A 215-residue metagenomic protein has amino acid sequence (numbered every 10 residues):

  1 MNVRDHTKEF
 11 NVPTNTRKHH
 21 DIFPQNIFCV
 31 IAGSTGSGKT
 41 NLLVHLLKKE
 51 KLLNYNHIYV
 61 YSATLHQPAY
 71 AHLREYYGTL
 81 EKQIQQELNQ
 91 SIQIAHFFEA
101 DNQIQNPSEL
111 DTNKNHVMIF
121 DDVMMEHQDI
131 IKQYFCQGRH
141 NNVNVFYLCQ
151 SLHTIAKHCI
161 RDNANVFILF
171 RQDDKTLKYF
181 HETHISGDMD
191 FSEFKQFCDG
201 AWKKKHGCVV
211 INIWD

Functional and structural regions predicted by a protein language model:
D5-F23, V44: Pre-Walker A adenine-sensing motif
H20-D21, E109, G200: Short secondary-structure boundary/capping segments
I27-L53, A63-P68, R74, Q85 (+1 more regions): Conserved P-loop NTPase motor cores
I58: An amphipathic, basic-hydrophobic helix/alpha-beta surface used to engage anionic, phosphate-rich ligands or surfaces
L80-E81: Electropositive nucleic-acid engagement tracts
D188-D215: Conserved AAA+ ATPase small/helical "lid" subdomain
